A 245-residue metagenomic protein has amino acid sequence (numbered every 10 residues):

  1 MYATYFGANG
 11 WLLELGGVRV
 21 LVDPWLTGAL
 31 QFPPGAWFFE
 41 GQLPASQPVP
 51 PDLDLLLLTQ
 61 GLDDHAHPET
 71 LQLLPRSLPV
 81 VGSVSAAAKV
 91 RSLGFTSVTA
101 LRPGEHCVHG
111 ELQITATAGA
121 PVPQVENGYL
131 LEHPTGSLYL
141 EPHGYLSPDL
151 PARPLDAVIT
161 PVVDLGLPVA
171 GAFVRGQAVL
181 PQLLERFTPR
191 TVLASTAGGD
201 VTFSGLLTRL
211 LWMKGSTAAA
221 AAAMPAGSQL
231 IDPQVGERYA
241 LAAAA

Functional and structural regions predicted by a protein language model:
M1-Q42, P189, L207-T208, G215 (+2 more regions): Zn-dependent metallo-beta-lactamase
F6-G16, V108-A157, V174-V179: Catalytic core of the metallo-beta-lactamase
L13, D23, Q60, H67 (+3 more regions): Divalent metal-coordination and catalytic microenvironments
V18-L57, P68-L73, Y145-R153: Pre-active-site segment of Zn-dependent metallo-hydrolases
A29, G61-A66, A87-V90, E105-V108 (+5 more regions): Active-site environment of divalent metal-dependent phosphoester hydrolases
E69-L73, K89, L93-G94, D149 (+1 more regions): A short acidic, amphipathic alpha-helical/loop segment
G82-T135, Q229-A244: Metallo-beta-lactamase
S85, S147-E237: Cap/insert and terminal regions of metallo-dependent hydrolase folds
